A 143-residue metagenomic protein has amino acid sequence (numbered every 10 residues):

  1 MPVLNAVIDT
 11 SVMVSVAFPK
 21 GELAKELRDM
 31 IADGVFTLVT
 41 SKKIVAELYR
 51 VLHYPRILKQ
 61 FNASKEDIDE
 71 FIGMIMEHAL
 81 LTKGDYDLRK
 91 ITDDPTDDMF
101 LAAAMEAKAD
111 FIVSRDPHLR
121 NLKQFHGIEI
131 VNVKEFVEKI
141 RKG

Functional and structural regions predicted by a protein language model:
M1-T40: Short, well-structured N-terminal submotif of metal-dependent ribonuclease cores
V14, A46, L58, R120 (+1 more regions): Nucleotide phosphate-binding site architecture
V14, R89-D93, L119: Acidic, metal-coordinating catalytic cores used for nucleic-acid/nucleotide bond scission and strand-transfer chemistry
E22, V39, E66, I91 (+1 more regions): Residues at secondary-structure transition points
M30, A103, L122: Hydrophobic/aromatic ligand-binding patch that stacks against planar heteroaromatic rings of cofactors or nucleotides
M30-D87: PIN-domain endoribonuclease scaffold, especially VapC-family toxins
M76-F111: Active-site neighborhoods of divalent-metal-dependent phosphate/nucleic-acid chemistry enzymes
E106-V113, P117-G143: Acidic, PIN/NYN-like endoribonuclease modules and their adjacent C-terminal/linker elements
